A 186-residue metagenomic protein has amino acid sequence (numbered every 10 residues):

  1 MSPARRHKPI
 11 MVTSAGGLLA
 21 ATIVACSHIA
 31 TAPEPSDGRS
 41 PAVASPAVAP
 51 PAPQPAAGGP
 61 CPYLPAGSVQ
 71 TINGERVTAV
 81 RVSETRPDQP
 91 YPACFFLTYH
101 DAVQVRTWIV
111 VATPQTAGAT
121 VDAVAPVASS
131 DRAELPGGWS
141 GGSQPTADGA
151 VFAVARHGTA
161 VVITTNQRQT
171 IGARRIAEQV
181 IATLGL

Functional and structural regions predicted by a protein language model:
M1-K8: N-terminal secretory signal peptides that target proteins for export/translocation
S2, A15, T183-L186: Charge-rich, low-complexity terminal tails
P9, S14-G16, V24-A49: Short, low-complexity, disordered segments immediately C-terminal to signal peptides in bacterial exported proteins
P35-D101, I181: Extracytoplasmic low-complexity, Pro/Thr/Ser/Ala/Gly-rich segments that lie immediately after a secretion/anchoring
A49-Q54, D131-L186: A short, solvent-exposed beta-edge/loop patch
R76-G138, S143: Short, solvent-exposed recognition patches
